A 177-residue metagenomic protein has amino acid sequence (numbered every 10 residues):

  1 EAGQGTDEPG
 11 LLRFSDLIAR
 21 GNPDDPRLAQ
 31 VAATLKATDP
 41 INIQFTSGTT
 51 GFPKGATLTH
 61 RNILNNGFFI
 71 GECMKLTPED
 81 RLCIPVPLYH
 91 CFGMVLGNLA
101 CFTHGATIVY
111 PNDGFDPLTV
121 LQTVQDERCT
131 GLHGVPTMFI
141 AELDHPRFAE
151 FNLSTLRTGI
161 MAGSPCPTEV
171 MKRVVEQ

Functional and structural regions predicted by a protein language model:
E1-L12, T103, P111-Q177: Conserved adenylate-forming
G10-L12, A19-F45, F52, K75-R81: Conserved pre-ATP/AMP-binding loop-to-beta segment of ANL
F14-S15, T38, Q44, R61 (+2 more regions): Structural detector for helix-capping/boundary residues
A29, F68, K172: Active-site phosphate/pyrophosphate- and oxyanion-stabilizing loops and adjacent acidic/basic residues in soluble
P40, T46-T49, L82, L88 (+4 more regions): Conserved S/T- and glycine-rich ATP-binding loop of Class I adenylate-forming
I41-N65: Conserved AMP-binding A3 loop
K54, P87-G93: Conserved coupling/switch loop of ABC ATPases
L64-R81, C91-G131, H145: Conserved AMP-binding/adenylation subdomain of ANL enzymes
